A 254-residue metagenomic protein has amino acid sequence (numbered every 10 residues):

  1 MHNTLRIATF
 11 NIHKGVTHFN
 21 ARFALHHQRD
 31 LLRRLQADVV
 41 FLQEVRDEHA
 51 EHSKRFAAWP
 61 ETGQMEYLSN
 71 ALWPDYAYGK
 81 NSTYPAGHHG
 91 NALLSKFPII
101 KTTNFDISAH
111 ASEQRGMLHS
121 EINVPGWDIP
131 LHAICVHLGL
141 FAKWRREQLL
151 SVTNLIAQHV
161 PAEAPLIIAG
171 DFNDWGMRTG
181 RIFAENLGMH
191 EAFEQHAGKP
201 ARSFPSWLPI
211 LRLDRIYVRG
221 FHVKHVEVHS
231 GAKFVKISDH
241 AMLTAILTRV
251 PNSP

Functional and structural regions predicted by a protein language model:
M1-V39, N70-A71, D75-P254: Active-site regions of metal-assisted phosphoester/phosphodiester hydrolases, unifying DNase/endonuclease modules
F10, Q43-R46: Short loop/turn segments at strand-loop or loop-helix junctions that form parts of catalytic or ligand-binding pockets
H18-R22, H49-E61: Short, flexible/disordered intra-domain loops and linkers
V45-A50, T83-Y84: Short active-site-proximal "capping" loops at secondary-structure junctions
Q64, L68: Phosphate-coordination/substrate-recognition cap region in phosphate-metabolizing enzymes
